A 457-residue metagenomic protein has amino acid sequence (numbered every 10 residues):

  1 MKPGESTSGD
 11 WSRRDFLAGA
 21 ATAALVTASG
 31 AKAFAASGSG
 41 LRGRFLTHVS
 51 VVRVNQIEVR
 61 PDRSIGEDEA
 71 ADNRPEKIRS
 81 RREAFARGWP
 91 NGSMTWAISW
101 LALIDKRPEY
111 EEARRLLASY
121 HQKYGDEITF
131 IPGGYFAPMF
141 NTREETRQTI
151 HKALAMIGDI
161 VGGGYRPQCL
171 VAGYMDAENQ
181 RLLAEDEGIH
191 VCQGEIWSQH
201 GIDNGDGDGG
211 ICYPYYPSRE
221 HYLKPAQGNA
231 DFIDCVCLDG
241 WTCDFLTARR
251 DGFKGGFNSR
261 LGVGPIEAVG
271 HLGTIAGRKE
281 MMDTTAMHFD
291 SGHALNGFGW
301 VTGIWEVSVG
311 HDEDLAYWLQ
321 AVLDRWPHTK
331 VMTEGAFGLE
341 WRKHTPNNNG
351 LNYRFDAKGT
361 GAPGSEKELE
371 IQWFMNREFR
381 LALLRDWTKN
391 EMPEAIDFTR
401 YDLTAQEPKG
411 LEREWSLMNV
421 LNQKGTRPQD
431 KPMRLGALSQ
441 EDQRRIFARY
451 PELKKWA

Functional and structural regions predicted by a protein language model:
M1-W11, T22-A23: N-terminal secretory signal peptides
G9-D10, A28-G40: C-terminal segment of N-terminal export signals and the immediately downstream linker at the start of the mature
S37, Q168-H293, P346-G364: Active-site-adjacent pocket scaffolds in enzyme catalytic domains
G38-A118, G297-G303, I371-W373, A382-R385 (+1 more regions): Active-site beta->alpha N-cap acidic-glycine motif
G92, A97-Y174, A230-A268, A294-V307 (+2 more regions): Metal-dependent polysaccharide deacetylase catalytic core of the NodB/CE4 family, i.e., the active-site-bearing domain
H288-W341: Substrate-binding cleft of secreted/luminal carbohydrate-active enzymes
K343-R385: Surface beta-strand/loop "capping" patches
D386-W456: Acidic-aromatic substrate-binding/catalytic surfaces of carbohydrate-active enzymes
